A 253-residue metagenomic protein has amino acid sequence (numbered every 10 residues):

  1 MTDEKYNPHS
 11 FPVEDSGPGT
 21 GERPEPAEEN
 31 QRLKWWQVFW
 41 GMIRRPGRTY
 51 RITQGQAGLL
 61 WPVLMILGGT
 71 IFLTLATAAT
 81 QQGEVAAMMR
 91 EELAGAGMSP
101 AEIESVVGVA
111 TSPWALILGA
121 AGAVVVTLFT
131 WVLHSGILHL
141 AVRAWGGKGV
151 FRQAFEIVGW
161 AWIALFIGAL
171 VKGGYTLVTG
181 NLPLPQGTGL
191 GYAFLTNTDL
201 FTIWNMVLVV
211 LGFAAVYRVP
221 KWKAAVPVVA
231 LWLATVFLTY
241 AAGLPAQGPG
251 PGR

Functional and structural regions predicted by a protein language model:
T2-A76, G83-E104: N-terminal juxtamembrane cytosolic/stromal segments of multi-pass membrane proteins
G41-I52, V142-G146, Q153-E156, A215-R218: Short amphipathic alpha-helical coupling elements at transmembrane boundaries
P62-I66, A123, T127, W131 (+3 more regions): Alpha-helical transmembrane segments of multi-pass membrane proteins, especially transporters and channels
A87-S112, V178-G191: Membrane-interface interhelical connector segments
S105-T127: Individual transmembrane alpha-helix segments
G122-I137, D199-V209: Hydrophobic alpha-helical transmembrane segments
V132-G149: Hydrophobic transmembrane alpha-helix segments characteristic of membrane transport and insertion machinery
K148, R152-R253: Hydrophobic alpha-helical transmembrane segments and adjacent short intramembrane/lumenal linkers of inner/organellar
